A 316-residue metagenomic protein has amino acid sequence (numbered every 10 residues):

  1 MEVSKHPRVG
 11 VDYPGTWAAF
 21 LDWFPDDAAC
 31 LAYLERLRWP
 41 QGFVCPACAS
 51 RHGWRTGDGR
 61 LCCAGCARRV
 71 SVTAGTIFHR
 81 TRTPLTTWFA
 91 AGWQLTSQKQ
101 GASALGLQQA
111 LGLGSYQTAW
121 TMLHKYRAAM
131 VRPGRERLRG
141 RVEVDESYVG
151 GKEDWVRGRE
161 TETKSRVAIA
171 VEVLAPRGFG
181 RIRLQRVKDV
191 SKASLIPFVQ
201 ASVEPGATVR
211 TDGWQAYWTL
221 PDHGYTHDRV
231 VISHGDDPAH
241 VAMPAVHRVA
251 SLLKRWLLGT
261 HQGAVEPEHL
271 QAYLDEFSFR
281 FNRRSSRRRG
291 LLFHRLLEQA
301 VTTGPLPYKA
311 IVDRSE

Functional and structural regions predicted by a protein language model:
M1-E316: Residue-level recognition of single "structural anchor" positions that define or cap local secondary structure
